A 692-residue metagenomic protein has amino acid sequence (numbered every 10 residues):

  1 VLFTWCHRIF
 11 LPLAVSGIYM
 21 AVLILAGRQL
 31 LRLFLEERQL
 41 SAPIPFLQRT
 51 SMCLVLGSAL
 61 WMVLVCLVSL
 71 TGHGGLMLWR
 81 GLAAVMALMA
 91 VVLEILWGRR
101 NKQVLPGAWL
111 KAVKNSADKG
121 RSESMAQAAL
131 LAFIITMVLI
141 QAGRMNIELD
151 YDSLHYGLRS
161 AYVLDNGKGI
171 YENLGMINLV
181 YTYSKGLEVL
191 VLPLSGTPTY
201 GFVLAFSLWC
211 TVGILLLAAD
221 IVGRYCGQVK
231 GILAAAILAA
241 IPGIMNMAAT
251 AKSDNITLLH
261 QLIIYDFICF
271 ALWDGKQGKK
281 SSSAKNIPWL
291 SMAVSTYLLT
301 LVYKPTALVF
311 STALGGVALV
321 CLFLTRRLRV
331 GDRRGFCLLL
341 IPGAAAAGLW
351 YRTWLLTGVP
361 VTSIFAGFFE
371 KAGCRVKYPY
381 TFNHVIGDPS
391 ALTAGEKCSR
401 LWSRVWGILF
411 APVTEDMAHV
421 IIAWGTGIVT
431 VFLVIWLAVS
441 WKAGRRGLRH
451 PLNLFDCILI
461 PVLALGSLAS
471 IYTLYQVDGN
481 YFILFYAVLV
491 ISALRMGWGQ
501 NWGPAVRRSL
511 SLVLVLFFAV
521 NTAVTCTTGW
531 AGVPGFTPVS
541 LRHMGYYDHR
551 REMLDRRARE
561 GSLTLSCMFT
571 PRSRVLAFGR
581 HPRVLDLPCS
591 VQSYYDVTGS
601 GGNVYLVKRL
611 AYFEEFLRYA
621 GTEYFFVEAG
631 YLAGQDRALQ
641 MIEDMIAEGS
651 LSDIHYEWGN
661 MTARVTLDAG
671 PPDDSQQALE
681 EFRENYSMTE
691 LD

Functional and structural regions predicted by a protein language model:
V1-N115, I471, Y612-E614: Membrane-embedded, hydrophobic transmembrane alpha-helices
P43-S51, G201-F202, A218-P242: Transmembrane-helix signature of polytopic, membrane-embedded enzymes that assemble or transfer cell-envelope glycans
A126-I134, I232, K285-T296, S311-G316 (+3 more regions): Signature aromatic-anchored transmembrane alpha helix within multi-pass, membrane-resident enzymes that catalyze glycan
E148-D152, Y156-R159, V515-T564, P582: Membrane-proximal, lumen/periplasm-facing interface regions of secretory-pathway glyco- and lipid-modifying enzymes
Y162, D254-H260, T300-Y303, L308-F310 (+2 more regions): Hydrophobic/aromatic-rich transmembrane helices and adjacent perimembrane loops
T211-V222, L319, L324, S403-L452: Hydrophobic, aromatic-rich transmembrane alpha-helices and their immediate juxtamembrane boundary segments
V320, R334-E415: Membrane-lumen/periplasm interface segments of specific transmembrane helices in polyprenyl phosphate-linked
R551-Y595, E623-G630: Short periplasmic/luminal acceptor-recognition loop of GT-C membrane glycosyltransferases, typified by
